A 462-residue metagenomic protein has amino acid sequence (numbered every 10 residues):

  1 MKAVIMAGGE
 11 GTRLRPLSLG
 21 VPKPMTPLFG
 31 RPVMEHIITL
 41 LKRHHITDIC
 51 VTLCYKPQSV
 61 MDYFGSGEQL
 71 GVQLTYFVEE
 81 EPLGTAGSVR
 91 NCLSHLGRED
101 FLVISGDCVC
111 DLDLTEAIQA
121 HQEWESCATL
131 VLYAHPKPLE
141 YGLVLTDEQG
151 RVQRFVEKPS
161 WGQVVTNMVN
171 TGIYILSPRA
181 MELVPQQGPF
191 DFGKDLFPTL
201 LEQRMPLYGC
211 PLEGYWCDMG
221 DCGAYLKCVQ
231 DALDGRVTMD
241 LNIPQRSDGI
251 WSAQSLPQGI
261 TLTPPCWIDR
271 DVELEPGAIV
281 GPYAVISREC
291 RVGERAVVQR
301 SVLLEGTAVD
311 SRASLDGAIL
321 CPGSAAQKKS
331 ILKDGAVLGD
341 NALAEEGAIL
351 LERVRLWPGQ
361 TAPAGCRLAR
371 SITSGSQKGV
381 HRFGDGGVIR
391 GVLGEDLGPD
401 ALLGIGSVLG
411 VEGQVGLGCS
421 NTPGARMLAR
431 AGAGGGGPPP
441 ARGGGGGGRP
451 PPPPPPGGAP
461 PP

Functional and structural regions predicted by a protein language model:
M1-M61: N-terminal glycine-rich phosphate-binding loop and ensuing alpha1 helix
G9, M34, V60, Y76 (+2 more regions): Buried hydrophobic positions in well-ordered alpha/beta secondary-structure cores of metabolic enzymes
V60-E148, L183-P185: Conserved beta-loop-beta/alpha segment of the NTase-like Rossmann-fold superfamily that binds/positions NTPs
D100-L102, V109, T115-Q122, H135-P138 (+1 more regions): Catalytic-core segments of class I nucleotidyltransferases/pyrophosphorylases that form NMP-activated intermediates
G188, E202-Q299, L303: Extended, small-residue-rich solenoid/repeat segments and analogous flexible loops that form exposed scaffolds
E294-I389, L393-G394, L403: Glycine-rich hexapeptide-repeat left-handed beta-helix
K378-A431: An N-terminal, well-structured beta->alpha segment
V415-G435, P440-R442, P455-G457, P462: N-terminal small/polar loop signature for handling phosphorylated ligands or for N-terminal nucleophile
